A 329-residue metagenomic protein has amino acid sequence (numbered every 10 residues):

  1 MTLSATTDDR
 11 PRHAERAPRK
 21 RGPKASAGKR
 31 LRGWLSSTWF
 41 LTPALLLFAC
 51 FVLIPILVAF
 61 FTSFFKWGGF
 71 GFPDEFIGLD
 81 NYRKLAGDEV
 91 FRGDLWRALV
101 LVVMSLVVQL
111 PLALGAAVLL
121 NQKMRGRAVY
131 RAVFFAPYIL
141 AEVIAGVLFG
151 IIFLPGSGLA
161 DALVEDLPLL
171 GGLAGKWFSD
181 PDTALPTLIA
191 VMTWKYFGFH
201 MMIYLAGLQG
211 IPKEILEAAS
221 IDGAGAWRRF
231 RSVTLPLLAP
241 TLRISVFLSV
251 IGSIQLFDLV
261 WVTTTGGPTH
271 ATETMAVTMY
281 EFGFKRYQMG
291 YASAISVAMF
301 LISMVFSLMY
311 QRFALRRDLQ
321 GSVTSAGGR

Functional and structural regions predicted by a protein language model:
M1-R32: Short, Lys/Arg-rich, polar N-terminal cytosolic tail immediately upstream of the first transmembrane signal-anchor
G33-R329: A structural signal for multi-pass alpha-helical bundles of membrane permease subunits that mediate small-molecule
